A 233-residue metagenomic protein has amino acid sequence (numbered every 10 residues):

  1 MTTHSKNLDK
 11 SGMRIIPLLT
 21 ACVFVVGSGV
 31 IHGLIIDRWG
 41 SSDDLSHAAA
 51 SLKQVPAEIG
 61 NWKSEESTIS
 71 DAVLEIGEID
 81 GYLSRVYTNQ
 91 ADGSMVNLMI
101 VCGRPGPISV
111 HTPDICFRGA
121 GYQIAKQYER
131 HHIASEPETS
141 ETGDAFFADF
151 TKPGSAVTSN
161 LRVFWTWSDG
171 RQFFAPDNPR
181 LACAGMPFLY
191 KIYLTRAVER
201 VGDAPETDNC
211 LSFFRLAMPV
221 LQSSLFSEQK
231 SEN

Functional and structural regions predicted by a protein language model:
M1-K10: N-terminal Lys/Arg-rich, disordered targeting/topogenic segments
M13-L34, H131-N233: A short, solvent-exposed beta-edge/loop patch
I35-Q54: Alpha-helical transmembrane signal-anchor/signal-peptide segments
L52-E66: Amphipathic alpha-helical segments
P56-A57, G81, M186, L211: A generic "functional-site adjacency" signal
G60, S94, F188-Y190: A generic secondary-structure signal marking the coil-to-beta-strand transition
K63-E66, S70-A182: Short, solvent-exposed recognition patches
